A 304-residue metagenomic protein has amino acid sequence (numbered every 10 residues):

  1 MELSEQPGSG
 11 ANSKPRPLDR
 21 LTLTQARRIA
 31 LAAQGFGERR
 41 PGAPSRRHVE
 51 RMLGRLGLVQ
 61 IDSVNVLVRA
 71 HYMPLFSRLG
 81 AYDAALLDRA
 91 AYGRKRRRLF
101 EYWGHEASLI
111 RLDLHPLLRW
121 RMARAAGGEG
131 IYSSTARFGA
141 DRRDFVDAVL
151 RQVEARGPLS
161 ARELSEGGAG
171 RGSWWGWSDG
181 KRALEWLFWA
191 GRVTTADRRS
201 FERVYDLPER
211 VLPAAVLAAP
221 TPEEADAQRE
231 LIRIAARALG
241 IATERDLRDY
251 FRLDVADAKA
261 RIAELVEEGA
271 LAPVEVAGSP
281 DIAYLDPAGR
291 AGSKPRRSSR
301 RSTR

Functional and structural regions predicted by a protein language model:
M1-R304: Long, low-complexity intrinsically disordered regions
